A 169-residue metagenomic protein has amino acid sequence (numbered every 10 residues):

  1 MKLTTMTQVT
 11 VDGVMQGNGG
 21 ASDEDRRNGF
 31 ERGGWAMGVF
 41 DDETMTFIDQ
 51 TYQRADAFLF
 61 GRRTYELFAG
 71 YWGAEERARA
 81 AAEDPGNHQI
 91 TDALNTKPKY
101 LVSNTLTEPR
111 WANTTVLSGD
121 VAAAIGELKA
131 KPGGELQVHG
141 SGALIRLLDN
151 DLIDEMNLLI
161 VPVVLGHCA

Functional and structural regions predicted by a protein language model:
M1-E155, I160-A169: Portal/gating segments that form or line small-molecule/metal binding sites
